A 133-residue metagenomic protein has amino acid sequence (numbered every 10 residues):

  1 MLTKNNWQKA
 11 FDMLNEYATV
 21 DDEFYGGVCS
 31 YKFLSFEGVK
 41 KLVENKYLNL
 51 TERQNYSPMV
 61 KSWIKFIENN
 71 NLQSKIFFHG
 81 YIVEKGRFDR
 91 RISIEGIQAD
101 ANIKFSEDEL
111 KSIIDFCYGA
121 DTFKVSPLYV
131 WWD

Functional and structural regions predicted by a protein language model:
M1-F105, E109: Long, contiguous N-terminal structural blocks used for assembly/anchoring
E109-D133: Acidic, proline/glycine-rich low-complexity IDRs
